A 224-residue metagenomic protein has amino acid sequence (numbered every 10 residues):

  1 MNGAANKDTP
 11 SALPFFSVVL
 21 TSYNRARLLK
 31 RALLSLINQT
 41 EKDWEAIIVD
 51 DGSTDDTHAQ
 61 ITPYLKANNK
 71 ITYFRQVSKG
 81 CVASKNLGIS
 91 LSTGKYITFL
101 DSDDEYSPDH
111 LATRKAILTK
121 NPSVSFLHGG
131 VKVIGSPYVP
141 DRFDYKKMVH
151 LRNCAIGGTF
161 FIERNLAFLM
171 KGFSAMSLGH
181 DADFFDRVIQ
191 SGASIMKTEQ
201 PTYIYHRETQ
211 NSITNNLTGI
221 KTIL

Functional and structural regions predicted by a protein language model:
M1-S35: N-proximal low-complexity "stem/linker" segments adjacent to membrane-targeting elements
P14-S17, E45, D183: Cell-envelope/extracellular polymer assembly enzymes that use nucleotide-activated donors
L34-D43: Short, acidic, metal-binding catalytic loop of nucleotide-sugar glycosyltransferases
S35, D50-A59, S78, D101: A conserved acidic beta->alpha catalytic loop
Q76-S92: Glycine-rich, basic loop-to-helix element that forms the pyrophosphate-binding segment of sugar-nucleotide handling
I97: Short aromatic/hydrophobic "clamp" motif used to bind/position activated sugar donors
E105, D109-P140: Conserved donor NDP-sugar-binding/catalytic core segment of glycosyltransferases
K147-L224: Conserved nucleotide-sugar donor-binding catalytic segment
